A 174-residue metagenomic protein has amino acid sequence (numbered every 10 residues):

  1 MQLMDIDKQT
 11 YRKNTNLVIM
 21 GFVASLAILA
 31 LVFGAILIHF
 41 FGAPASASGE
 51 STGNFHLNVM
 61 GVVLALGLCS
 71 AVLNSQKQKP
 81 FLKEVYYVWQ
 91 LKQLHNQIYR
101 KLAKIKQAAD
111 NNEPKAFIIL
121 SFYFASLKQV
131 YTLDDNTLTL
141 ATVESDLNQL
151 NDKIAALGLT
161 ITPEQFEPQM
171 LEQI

Functional and structural regions predicted by a protein language model:
M1-N16: Cytosolic juxtamembrane N-terminal segments of multi-pass membrane proteins
M20-H39: Canonical alpha-helical transmembrane segments of integral membrane proteins
F40-E50: Membrane-interface helix termini and inter-helical loops of multi-pass transporters
G49-L64: Hydrophobic alpha-helical transmembrane segments
G61-Q78: Transmembrane alpha-helices and immediately adjacent membrane-cytoplasm interface residues in multi-pass integral
Y87-K101: Membrane-cytosol interface motif
I98-L133: Acidic, Ser/Thr-rich low-complexity segments on the non-lumenal side of membrane proteins
L140-I174: Cytosol-/stroma-facing membrane-proximal "stalk/adaptor" domains immediately downstream of transmembrane anchors
